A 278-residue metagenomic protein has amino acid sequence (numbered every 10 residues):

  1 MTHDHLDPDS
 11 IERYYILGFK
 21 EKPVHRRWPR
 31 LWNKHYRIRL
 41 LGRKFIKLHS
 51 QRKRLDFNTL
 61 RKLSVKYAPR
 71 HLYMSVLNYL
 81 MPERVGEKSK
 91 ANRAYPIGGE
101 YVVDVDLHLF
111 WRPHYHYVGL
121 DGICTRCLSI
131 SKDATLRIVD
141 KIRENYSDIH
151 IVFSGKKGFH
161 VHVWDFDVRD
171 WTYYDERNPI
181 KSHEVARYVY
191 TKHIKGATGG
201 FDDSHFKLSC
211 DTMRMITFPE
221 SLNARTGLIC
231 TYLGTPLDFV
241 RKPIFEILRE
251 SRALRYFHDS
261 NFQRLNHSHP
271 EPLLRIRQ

Functional and structural regions predicted by a protein language model:
M1-D4, M74, N78-R84, R241 (+2 more regions): Charged, structured surface patches that assemble and position nucleic-acid processing machinery
M1-I11, L17, I46-Y67, R93 (+3 more regions): Helical (often loop-to-helix) elements that flank the catalytic cores of nucleotide-handling enzymes
E21-L120, F206, Q263-L265, E271-Q278: SsDNA-processing nucleotidyl-transfer enzymes
G98-D104, D148-D175, M215-P219: Histidine-centered divalent-metal-coordination microenvironment in nucleic-acid enzymes
W164, F206-T212: Single-stranded nucleic-acid nicking/binding segments centered on His-rich, glycine/basic loops
D202-K207, E220: A contiguous, surface-oriented mixed alpha/beta subdomain in the mid-to-C-terminal portion of proteins that forms
P236-Q278: C-terminal accessory extensions appended to soluble enzyme cores
